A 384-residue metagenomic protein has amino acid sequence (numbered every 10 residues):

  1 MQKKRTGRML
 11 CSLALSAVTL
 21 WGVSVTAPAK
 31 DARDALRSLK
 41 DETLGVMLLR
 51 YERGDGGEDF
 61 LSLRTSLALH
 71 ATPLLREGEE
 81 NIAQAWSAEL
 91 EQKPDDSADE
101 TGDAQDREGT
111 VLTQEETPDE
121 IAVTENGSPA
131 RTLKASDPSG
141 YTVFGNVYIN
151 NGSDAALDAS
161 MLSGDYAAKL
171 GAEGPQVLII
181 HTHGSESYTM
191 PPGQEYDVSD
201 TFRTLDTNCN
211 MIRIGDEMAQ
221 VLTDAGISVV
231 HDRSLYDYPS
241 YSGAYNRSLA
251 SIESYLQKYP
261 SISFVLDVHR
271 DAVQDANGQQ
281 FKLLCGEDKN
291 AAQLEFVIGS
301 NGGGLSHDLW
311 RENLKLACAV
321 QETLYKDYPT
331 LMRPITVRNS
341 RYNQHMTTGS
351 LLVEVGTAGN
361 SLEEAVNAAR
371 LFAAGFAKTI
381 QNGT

Functional and structural regions predicted by a protein language model:
M1-L15: N-terminal Sec-pathway targeting helices
L13-I262, A272-G278, R370, K378-G383: N-terminal catalytic or cofactor-binding beta/alpha core of small enzyme domains
E173-Q176, A225, I262-F264, N290-L294 (+1 more regions): Envelope-exposed proteins and targeting segments
L178-H181, V229-H231, F264-D267, E295-I298 (+2 more regions): Structural recognition of the beta-strand scaffold that forms the well-ordered cores of secreted hydrolase catalytic
G184-S187, L235-P239, R270-D275, N301-G304 (+2 more regions): Solvent-exposed loop/turn segments at secondary-structure junctions within structured extracellular/periplasmic domains
D197-T201, V273-D308: A short, glycine/acidic-enriched catalytic loop
L309-T336: Active-site-adjacent substrate-binding region of metalloamidase/peptidase-like peptide-processing proteins
L331-T384: Active-site-adjacent mobile loop/cap segments within catalytic or ligand-binding domains
